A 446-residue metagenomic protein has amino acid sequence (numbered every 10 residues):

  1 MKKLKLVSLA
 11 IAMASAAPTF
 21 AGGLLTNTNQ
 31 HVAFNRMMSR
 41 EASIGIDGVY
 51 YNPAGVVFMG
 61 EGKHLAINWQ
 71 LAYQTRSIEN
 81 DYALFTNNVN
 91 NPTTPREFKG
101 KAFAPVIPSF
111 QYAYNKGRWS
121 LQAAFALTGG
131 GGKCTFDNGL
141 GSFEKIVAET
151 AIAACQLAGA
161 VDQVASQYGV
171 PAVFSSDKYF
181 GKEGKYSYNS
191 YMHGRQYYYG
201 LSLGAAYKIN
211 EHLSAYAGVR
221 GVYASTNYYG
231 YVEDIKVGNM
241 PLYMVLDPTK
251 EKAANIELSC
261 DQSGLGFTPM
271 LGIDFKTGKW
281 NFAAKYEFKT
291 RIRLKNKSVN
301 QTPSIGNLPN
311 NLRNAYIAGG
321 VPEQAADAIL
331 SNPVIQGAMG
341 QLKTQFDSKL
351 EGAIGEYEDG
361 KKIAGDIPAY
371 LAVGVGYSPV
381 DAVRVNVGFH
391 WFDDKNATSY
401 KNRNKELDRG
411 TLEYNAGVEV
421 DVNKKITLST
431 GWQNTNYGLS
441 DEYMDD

Functional and structural regions predicted by a protein language model:
A17-F136, A148-T150, C155: N-terminal, post-signal peptide beta-strand-biased segments of exported outer-membrane/organellar beta-barrel and other
R36, E41-G48, M59, P95-P105 (+6 more regions): Short sequence motifs at beta-strands and strand-loop junctions characteristic of Gram-negative outer-membrane
Y51, K63, V106-F110, Y199-L203 (+3 more regions): Hydrophobic, lipid-facing positions within transmembrane beta-strands of outer-membrane proteins
V56-M59, A113-G117, A206-K208, H212 (+3 more regions): Structural signature of outer-membrane beta-barrel channels/translocons
N68-A72, A126-T128, G200, R220-A224 (+3 more regions): Outer-membrane beta-barrel pore domains and translocons
S77-L84, C134-G141, N227-K236, M240-V245 (+3 more regions): Outer-membrane beta-barrel translocator domains and adjoining extracellular loop/strand segments of Gram-negative
V89-R96, K182-N189, K250-L258, G352-G360 (+1 more regions): Extracytoplasmic loops and strand-loop junctions of Gram-negative outer membrane beta-barrel proteins
M270-D446: Outer membrane beta-barrel transmembrane domains
